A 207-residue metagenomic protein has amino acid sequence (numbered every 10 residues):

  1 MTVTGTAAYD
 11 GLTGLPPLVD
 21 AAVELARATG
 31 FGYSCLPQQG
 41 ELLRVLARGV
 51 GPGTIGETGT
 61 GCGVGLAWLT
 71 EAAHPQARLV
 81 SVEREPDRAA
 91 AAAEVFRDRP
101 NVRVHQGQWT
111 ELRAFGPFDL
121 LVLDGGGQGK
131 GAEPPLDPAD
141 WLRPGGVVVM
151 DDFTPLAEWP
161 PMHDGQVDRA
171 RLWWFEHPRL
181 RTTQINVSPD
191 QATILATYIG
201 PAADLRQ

Functional and structural regions predicted by a protein language model:
M1-L120, G127-V149, F153-Q207: A short alpha-helical cap/connector motif
